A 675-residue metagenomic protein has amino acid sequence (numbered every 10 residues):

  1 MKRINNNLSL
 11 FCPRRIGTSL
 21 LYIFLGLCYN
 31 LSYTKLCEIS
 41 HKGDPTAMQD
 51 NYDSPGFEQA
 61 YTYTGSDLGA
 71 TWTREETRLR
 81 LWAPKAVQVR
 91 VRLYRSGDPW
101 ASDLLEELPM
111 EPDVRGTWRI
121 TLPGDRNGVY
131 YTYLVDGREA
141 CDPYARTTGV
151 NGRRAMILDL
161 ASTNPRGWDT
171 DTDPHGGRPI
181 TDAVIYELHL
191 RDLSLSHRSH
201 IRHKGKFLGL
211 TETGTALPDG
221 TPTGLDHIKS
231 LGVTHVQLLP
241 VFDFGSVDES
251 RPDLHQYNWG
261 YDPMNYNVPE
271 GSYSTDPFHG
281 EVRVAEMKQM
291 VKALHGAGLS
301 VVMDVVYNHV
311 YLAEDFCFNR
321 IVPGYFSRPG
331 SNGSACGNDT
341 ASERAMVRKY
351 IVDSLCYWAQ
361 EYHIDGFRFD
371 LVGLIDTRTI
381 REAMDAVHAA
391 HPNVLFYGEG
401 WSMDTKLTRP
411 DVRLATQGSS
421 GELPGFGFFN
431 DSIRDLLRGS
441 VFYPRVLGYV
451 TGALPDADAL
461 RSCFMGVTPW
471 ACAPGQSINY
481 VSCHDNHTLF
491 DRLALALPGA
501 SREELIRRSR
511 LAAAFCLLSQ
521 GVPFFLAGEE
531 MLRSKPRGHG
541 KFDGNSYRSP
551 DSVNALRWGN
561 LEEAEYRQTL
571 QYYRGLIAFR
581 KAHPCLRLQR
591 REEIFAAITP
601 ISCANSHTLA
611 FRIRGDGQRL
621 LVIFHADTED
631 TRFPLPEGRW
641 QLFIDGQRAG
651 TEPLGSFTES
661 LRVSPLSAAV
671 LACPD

Functional and structural regions predicted by a protein language model:
Y22-I23, Y29-E38, D44: Short, positively charged and aromatic/hydrophobic N-terminal segments
M48-E76, L104, P112-E212: The feature marks proteins involved in alpha-glucan
L81, Y133, L188, I228 (+10 more regions): Conserved, mostly hydrophobic/aromatic
A83, N127-V129, L654-D675: C-terminal beta-strand-rich structural cap/linker in extracellular carbohydrate-active enzymes
W100, L105-P112, L254-H255, G260-Y261 (+4 more regions): Active-site-proximal helices and loops of the catalytic beta/alpha 8
D142, T147-H197, D431-R502: Glycine-rich phosphate/pyrophosphate-binding loop and adjacent beta-alpha nucleotide/cofactor-binding cores
R191-Y362, V372, T379-H391, L395: Substrate-binding/active-site clefts of carbohydrate-active enzymes
P474-W640: Loop/helix patches that line or flank the sugar-binding groove of alpha-linked glycan CAZymes
